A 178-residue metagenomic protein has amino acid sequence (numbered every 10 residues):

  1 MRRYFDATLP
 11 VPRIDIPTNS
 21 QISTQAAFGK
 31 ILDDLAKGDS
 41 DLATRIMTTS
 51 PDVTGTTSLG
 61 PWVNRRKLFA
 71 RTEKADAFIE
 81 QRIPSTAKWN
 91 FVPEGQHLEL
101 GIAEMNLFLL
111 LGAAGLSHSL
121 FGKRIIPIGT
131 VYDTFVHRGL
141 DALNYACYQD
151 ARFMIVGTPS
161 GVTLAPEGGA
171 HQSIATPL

Functional and structural regions predicted by a protein language model:
M1-L178: Thiamine diphosphate
